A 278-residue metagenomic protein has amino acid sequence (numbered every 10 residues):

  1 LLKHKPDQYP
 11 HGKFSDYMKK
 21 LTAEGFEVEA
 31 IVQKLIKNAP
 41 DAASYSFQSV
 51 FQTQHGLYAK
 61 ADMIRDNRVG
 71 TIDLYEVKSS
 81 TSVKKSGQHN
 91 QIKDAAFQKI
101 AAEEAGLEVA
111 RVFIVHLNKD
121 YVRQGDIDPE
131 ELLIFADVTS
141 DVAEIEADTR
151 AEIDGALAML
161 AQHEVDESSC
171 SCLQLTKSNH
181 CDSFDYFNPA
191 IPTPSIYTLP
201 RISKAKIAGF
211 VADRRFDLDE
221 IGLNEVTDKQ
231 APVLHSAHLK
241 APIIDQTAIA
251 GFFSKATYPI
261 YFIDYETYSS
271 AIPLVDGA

Functional and structural regions predicted by a protein language model:
L1, M159-I196: Cysteine-cluster motifs in flexible loop/terminal segments that predominantly coordinate metals
L1-T71, K204-P242: Metal-dependent nuclease catalytic cores that hydrolyze phosphodiester bonds in DNA/RNA, characterized by
Y45-V142, Y261, T267, I272 (+1 more regions): Mg2+/Mn2+-dependent nuclease catalytic core
Q54, E103-L107, S171-Q174, A250-K255: A general structural signal for short secondary-structure junctions and capping/turn motifs
V122-L175: Metal-dependent DNA phosphodiester-chemistry modules and their immediately adjacent helices/loops in DNA-processing
A190-I191, I207-G209, D219, S270-P273: Short helix/loop capping segments that flank catalytic or ligand/cofactor-binding pockets
S195-S203: Short cysteine/histidine-rich metal-coordination sites, predominantly Zn2+-binding motifs
P232-A278: A contiguous, basic/glycine-rich beta-loop/short-helix subdomain that forms a polymer-engagement track
